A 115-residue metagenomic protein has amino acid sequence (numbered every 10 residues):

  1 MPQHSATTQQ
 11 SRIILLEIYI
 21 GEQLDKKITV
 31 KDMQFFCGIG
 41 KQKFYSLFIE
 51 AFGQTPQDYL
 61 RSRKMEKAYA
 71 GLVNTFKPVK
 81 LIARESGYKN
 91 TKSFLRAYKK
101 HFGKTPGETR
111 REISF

Functional and structural regions predicted by a protein language model:
M1-S11, L15, K43-Y45: An amphipathic alpha-helical interaction segment
Q3, Q54, L95-F115: …primarily DNA-binding HTH/wHTH and HhH modules…
T8-R12, F36, K64: Short, conserved alpha-helical segments within structured domains
I18, E22, K27-K31, E50-K89 (+1 more regions): Terminal helix-turn-helix DNA-binding modules in bacterial transcription factors
F36, G40-K41, K89-N90: Short coil turns linking two alpha-helices in DNA-binding domains
F44-F48, S93-F94, Y98: Short hydrophobic/aromatic patch on the recognition helix
